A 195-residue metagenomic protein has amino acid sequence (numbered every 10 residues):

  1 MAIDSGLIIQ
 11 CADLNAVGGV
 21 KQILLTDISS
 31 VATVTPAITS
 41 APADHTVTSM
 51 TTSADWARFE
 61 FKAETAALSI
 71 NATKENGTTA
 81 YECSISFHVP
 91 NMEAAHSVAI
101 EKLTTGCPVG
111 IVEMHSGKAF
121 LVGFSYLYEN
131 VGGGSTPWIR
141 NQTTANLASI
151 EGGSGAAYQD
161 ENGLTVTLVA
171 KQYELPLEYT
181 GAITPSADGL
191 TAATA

Functional and structural regions predicted by a protein language model:
A2, Q10-S86, S135-Y158: Solvent-exposed edge beta-strands and adjacent loop segments that serve as assembly or binding interfaces
V20-D27, I85-P90, T105-H115: Short, hydrophobic/proline-enriched secondary-structure or compact coil segments at domain edges
R58-K62, F120-Y126, T180-G181: Short amphipathic beta-strand/extended segments with alternating polar/hydrophobic composition
A72-A95, D160-E174: Oligomerization/assembly interface segments of phage tail-like spikes and tubes
N76-G77, I100-K102, I111-V112, A156-D160: A general structural signal for short secondary-structure junctions and capping/turn motifs
A94-E101, L177-Y179: Short, conserved charged micro-motifs
I100-Y126: Short, acidic/charged, Gly/Pro-enriched secondary-structure junctions
E129-A195: Mixed-charge, glycine-accented linear interaction segment located at domain edges/termini
